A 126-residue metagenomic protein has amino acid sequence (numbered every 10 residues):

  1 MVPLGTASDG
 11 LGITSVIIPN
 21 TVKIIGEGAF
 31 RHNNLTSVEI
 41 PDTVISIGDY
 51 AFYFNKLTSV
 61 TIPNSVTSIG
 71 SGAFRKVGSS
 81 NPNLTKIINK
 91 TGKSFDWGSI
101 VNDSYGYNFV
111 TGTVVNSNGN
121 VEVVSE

Functional and structural regions predicted by a protein language model:
M1-L11: Extended, small-residue-rich solenoid/repeat segments and analogous flexible loops that form exposed scaffolds
V2, F95-S99, D103-Y107: A composition-driven surface/loop motif
D9-I24, N33-S46, N55-S68, S79-W97 (+2 more regions): Structural signature of tandem-repeat unit edges
F74-G78, S99-N102: A structural signal for leucine-rich repeat
S104-E126: C-terminal capping region of solenoid repeat domains
